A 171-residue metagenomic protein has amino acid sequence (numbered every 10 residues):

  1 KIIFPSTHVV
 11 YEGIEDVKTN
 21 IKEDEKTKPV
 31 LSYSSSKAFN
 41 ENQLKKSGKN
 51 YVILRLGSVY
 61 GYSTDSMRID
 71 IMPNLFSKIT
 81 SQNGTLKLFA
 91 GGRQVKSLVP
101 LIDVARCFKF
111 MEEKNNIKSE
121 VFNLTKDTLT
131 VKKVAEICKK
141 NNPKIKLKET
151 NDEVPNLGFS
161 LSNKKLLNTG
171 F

Functional and structural regions predicted by a protein language model:
K1-V30: Conserved Rossmann-fold NAD(P)-dependent oxidoreductase catalytic core, especially the SDR/UDP-sugar
P5-S6, L54-L56, L124: Short glycine/serine/threonine-enriched helix-capping/active-site loop that flanks the nucleotide-sugar donor pocket
V9, S58, T128: PG/GG-rich flexible active-site loop of Rossmann-like NAD(P)H-dependent oxidoreductases, especially the SDR superfamily
G13-E15, Y62-T64, K165: Short beta-loop-alpha junction of Rossmann-like oxidoreductase domains
S32, S36: Active-site helix of classical SDR
A38-E41, D70, N74, K132 (+1 more regions): Short, surface-exposed alpha-helical segments at coil->helix boundaries
N42-K96, L101-A105: NAD(P)-dependent short-chain dehydrogenase/reductase
G84, F89-F171: C-terminal substrate-binding subdomain of Rossmann-fold SDR/epimerase-dehydratase oxidoreductases
